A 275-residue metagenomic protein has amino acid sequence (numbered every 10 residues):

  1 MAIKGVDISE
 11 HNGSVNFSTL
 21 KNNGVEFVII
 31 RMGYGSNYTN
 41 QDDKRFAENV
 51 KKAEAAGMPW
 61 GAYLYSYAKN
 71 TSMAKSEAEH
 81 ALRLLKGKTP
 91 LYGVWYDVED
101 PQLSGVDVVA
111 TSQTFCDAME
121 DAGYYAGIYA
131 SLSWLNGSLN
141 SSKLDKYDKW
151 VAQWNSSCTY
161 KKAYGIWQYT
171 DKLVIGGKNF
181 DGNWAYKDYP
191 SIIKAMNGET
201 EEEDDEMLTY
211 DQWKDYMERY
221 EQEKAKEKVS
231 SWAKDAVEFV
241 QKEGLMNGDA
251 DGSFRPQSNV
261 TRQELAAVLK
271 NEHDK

Functional and structural regions predicted by a protein language model:
M1-C116, E120-Y125: Substrate-binding cleft of extracellular glycoside hydrolase catalytic domains
M1-N12, F17-N22, N140-M207: Functionally critical loop-and-helix segments that line ligand-binding/catalytic clefts of soluble enzyme domains
L64, A130, Q153: Short beta-strand/turn micro-motifs composed of small residues that flank or help shape donor/cofactor-binding pockets
M73, W134-L144: Glycine-rich, charge-decorated loop segments at or immediately adjacent to ligand/cofactor-binding or catalytic sites
P101-L103, S133-N136, N155-T159, D171-V174 (+1 more regions): Short Gly/Pro-enriched loop/turn and capping motifs at secondary-structure junctions
G123-N136: Aromatic-lined carbohydrate-recognition surfaces of secreted/lumenal glycan-active proteins
D204-K275: Short, solvent-exposed alpha-helical surface patches in non-cytosolic proteins
